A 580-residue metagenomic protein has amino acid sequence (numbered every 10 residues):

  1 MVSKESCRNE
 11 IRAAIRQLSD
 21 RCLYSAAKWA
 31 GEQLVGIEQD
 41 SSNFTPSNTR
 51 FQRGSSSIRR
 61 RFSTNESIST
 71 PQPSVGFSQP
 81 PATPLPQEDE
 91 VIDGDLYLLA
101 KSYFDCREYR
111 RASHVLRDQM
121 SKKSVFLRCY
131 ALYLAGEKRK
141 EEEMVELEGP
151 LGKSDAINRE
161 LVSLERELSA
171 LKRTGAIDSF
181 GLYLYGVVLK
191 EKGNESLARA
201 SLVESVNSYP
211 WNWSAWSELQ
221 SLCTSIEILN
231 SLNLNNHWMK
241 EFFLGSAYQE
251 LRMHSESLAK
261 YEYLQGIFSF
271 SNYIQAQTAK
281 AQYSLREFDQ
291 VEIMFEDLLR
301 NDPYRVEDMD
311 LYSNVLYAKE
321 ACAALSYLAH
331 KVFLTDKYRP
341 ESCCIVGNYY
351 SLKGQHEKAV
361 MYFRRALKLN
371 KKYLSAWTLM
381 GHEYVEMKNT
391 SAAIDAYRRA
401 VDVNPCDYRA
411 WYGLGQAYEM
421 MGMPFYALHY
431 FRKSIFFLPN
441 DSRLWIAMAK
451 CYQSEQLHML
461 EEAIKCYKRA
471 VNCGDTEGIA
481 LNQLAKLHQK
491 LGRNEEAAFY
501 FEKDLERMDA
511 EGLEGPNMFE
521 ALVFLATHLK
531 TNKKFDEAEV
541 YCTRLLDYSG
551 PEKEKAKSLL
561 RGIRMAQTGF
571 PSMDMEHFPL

Functional and structural regions predicted by a protein language model:
C22, R107, G136, G193 (+9 more regions): Residue-level detector of the short coil/turn that links helix A to helix B within each tetratricopeptide repeat
I92, S121-K123, D178, N212 (+11 more regions): Residue-level recognition of tetratricopeptide repeat
D95, S124, G181, A215 (+10 more regions): TPR alpha-solenoid repeat register
F104, Y133, K190, Q249 (+10 more regions): Position-specific recognition of the canonical hydrophobic site in helix A of tetratricopeptide repeat
R173, V206-N207, Y263-G266, D297-R300 (+8 more regions): Conserved structural position within tetratricopeptide repeats
